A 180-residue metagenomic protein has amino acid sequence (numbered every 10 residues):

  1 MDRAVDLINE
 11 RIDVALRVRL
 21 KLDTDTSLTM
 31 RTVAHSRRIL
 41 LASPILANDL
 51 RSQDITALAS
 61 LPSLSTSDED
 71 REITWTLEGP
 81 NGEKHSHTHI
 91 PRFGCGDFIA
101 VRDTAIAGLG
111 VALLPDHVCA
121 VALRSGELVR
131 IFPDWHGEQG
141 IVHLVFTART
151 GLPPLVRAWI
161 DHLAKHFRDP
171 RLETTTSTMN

Functional and structural regions predicted by a protein language model:
M1-D25, T176-N180: Central regulatory/effector-binding core of bacterial HTH transcription factors
A4-I8, L22, T29-T32, D54-T56 (+4 more regions): Short secondary-structure boundary/capping segments
E10-R17, R38, I106-V111: Alpha-to-beta junction loops
I12, H35-L40, P44, L61 (+2 more regions): Small-molecule pocket liners
D25-L64: Flexible hinge/capping segments at coil-to-helix
P62-E83: Secondary-structure junction motif
H85-R130, G137: Hydrophobic hinge/microswitch elements
D116-V121, S125, W135-N180: C-terminal effector-binding regulatory domain of bacterial HTH transcription factors
